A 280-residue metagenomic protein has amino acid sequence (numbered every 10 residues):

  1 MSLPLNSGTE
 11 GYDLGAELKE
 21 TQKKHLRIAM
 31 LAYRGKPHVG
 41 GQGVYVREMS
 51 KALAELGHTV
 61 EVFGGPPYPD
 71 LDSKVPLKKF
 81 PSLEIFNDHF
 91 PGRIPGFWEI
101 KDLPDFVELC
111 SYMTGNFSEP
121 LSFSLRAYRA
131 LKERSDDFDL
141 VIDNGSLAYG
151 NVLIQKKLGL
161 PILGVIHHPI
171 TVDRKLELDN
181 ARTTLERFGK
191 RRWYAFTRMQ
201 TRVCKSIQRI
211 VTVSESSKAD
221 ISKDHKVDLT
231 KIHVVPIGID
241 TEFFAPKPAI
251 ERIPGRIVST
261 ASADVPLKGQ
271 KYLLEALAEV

Functional and structural regions predicted by a protein language model:
S2-S7, Y12-H25, F63-R126: A conserved catalytic-core segment of Leloir-type glycosyltransferases
I28, L140-I142, Q155-R182: Active-site proximal beta-strand in glycosyltransferases
Q42-L53: Short amphipathic alpha-helix
A54, K156, R174-G189, T201-I207: A conserved, positively charged/aromatic
G115-F117, A130-Y149, L163: Short N-terminal targeting/anchoring amphipathic segment
Y128-K132, I170, E186-I210: Membrane-proximal helix-turn-helix segments that form the acceptor-binding/catalytic region of lipid-linked
V211, I250-K268, L274-A278: Conserved donor-binding/catalytic core segment of Leloir-type glycosyltransferases
S216, G238: Carbohydrate-associated surface elements
